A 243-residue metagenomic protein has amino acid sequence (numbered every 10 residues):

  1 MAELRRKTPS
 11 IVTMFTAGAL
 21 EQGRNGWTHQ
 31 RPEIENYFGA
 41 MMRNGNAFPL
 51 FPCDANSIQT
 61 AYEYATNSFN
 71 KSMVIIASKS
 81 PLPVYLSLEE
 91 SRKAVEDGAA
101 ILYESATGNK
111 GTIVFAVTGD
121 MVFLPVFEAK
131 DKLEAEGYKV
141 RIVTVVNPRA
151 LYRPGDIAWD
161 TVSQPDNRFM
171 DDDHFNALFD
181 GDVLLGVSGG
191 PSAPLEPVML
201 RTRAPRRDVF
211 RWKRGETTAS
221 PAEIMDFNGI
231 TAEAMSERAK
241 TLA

Functional and structural regions predicted by a protein language model:
M1-A2, M42: Extended intrinsically disordered, low-complexity regions
R6-I11, A17-E35, P49, A65-A243: Thiamine diphosphate
I34-N44, D54, T60: Hydrophobic, small-residue-rich alpha-helical packing segments that form membrane-like cores
A55-N56, P191: Short beta->alpha connector loops
